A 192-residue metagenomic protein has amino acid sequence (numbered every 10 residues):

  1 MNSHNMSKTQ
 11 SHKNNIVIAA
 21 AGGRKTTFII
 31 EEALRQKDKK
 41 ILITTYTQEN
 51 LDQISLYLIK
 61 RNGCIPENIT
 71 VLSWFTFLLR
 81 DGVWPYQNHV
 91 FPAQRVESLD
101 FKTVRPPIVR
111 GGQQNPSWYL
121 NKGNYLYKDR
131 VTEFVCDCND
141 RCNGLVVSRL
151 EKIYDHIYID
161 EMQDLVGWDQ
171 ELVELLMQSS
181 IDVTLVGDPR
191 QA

Functional and structural regions predicted by a protein language model:
M1-A192: The feature marks helicase ATPase cores and/or their adjacent C-terminal helical subdomains in SF1/SF2/AAA+ helicases
